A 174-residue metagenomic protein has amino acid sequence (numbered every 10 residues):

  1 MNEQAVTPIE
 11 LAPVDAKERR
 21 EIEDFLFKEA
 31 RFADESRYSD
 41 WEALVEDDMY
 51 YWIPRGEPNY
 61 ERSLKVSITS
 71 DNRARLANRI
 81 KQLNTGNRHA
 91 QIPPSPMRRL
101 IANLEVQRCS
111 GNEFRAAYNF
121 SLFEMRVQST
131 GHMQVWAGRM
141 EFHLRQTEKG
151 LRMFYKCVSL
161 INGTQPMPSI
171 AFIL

Functional and structural regions predicted by a protein language model:
N2-R37, A43-D47: Short, low-complexity N-terminal intrinsically disordered segments enriched in polar/charged residues
N2-V6, E105-L174: A beta-strand edge to alpha-helix "cap/lid" segment located at domain peripheries
E23-D24, M97-R99, W136-A137: Short solvent-exposed loop/turn micro-motifs enriched in small/polar/acidic residues
E29, W41, L76, A116 (+1 more regions): Hydrophobic pocket/interface hotspot
F32-D40, H89-P93, K149-G150: Surface-exposed helix-capping loop/turn segments at secondary-structure junctions
D47-N119: A solvent-exposed, acidic/Ser-Thr-rich amphipathic alpha-helical stretch
